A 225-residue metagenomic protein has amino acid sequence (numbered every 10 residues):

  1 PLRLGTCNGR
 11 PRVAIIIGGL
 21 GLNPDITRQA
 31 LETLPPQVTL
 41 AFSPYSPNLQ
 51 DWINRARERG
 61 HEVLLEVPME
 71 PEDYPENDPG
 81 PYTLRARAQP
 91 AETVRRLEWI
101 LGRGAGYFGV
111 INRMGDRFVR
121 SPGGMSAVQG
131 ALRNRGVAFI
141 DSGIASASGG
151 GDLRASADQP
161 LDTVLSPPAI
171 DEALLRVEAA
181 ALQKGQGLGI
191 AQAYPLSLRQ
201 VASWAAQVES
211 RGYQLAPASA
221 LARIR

Functional and structural regions predicted by a protein language model:
P1-D78: Active-site beta->alpha N-cap acidic-glycine motif
G9-P11, L31-T39, G106-G109, G130-G136 (+1 more regions): Short, surface-exposed connector motifs at secondary-structure boundaries
V13-I17, P36-F42, H61-V67, V110-N112 (+4 more regions): Hydrophobic faces of well-ordered beta-strands that scaffold small-molecule active sites in alpha/beta enzyme cores
G19-L22, Y45-N48, M69-D73, G115-V119 (+4 more regions): Solvent-exposed loop/turn segments at secondary-structure junctions within structured extracellular/periplasmic domains
W52-N54, P75-E76, A147-L153, I224-R225: Glycine-rich, charge-decorated loop segments at or immediately adjacent to ligand/cofactor-binding or catalytic sites
N77-Q89: A charged helix-plus-loop insertion that forms the helical arch/lid used to bind and gate nucleic-acid substrates
R87-D171, Q192-E209, Y213: Catalytic domains of cell-wall/extracellular-matrix polysaccharide-remodeling enzymes, centered on de-N-acetylation
A169-Q183: A short, acidic, amphipathic alpha-helical segment used as a generic capping/interface helix at domain edges
